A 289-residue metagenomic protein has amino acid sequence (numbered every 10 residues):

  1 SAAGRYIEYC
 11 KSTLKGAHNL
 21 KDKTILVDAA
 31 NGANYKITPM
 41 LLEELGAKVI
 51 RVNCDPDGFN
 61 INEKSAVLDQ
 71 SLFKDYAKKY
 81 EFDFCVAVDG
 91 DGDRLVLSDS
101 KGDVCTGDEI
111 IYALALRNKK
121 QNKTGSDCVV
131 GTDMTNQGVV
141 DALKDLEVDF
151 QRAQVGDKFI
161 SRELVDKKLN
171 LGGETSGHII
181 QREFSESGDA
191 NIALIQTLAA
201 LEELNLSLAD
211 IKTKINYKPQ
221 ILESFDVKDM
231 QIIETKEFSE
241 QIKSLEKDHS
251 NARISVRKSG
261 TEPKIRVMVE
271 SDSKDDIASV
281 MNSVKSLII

Functional and structural regions predicted by a protein language model:
S1-K78: Gly/Ser/Thr-enriched, mixed-charge loops and adjacent short helices that form phosphate/oxyanion-binding elements
E8-K11, K36-P39, E43, Q70-K78 (+4 more regions): Predominant activation on well-ordered alpha-helical scaffold segments within soluble catalytic domains
K21, L72-E147: Replace "Mg2+/Mn2+-dependent" with "divalent metal-dependent
A30-Y35, G92-D93, T135-Q137, S273-D275: Gly/Ser/Thr-rich loops at beta-strand to alpha-helix junctions that form or flank small-molecule/cofactor-binding
N31, G90, K258-E262: A generic beta-sheet turn/junction motif
K36-M40, E63-S65, L95-K101, V139-D145 (+2 more regions): Short acidic, glycine/serine/threonine-rich loops at helix termini
G46-N53, V104-E109, E147-V155: Short hydrophobic/aromatic-enriched beta-strand-loop microsegments
F82-F84, K120-I289: Phosphate-binding and adjacent anionic-ligand microenvironments
